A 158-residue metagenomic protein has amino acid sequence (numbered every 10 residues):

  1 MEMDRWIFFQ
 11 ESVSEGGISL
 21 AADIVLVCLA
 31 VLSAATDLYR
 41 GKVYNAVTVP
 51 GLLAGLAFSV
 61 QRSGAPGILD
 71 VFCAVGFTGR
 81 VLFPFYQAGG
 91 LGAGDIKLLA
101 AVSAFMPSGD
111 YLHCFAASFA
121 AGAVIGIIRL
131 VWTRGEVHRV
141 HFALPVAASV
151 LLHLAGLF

Functional and structural regions predicted by a protein language model:
M1-F158: A membrane-topology feature that recognizes alpha-helical transmembrane segments and their immediate juxtamembrane
